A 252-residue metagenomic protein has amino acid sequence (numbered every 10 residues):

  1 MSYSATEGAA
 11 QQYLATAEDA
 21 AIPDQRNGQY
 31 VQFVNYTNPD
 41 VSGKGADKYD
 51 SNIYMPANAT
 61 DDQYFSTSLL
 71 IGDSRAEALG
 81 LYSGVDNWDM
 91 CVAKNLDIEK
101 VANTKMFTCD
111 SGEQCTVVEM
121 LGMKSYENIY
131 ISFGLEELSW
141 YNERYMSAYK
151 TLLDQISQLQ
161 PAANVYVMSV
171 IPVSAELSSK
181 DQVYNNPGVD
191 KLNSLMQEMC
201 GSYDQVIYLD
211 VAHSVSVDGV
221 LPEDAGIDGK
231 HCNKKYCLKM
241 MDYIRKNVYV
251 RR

Functional and structural regions predicted by a protein language model:
M1-T67, L81: N-terminal secretory targeting modules
N58-A148: Conserved SGNH/GDSL esterase-like catalytic core that processes O-acyl groups on lipids and polysaccharides
L121, I156-Q158, C200-G201: N-terminal cationic-hydrophobic initiation segments that often serve targeting/anchoring roles
S132, M168-S169: Alpha/beta-hydrolase-fold catalytic nucleophile elbow
R144-L152, N186-V189: Charged helix-capping and loop-helix junction motifs
Q160-N164: A short helix->loop->beta-strand "cap" motif at the edges of active sites that frequently abuts
V173-R252: Catalytic His-Asp segment of secreted/periplasmic serine-dependent ester chemistry enzymes
